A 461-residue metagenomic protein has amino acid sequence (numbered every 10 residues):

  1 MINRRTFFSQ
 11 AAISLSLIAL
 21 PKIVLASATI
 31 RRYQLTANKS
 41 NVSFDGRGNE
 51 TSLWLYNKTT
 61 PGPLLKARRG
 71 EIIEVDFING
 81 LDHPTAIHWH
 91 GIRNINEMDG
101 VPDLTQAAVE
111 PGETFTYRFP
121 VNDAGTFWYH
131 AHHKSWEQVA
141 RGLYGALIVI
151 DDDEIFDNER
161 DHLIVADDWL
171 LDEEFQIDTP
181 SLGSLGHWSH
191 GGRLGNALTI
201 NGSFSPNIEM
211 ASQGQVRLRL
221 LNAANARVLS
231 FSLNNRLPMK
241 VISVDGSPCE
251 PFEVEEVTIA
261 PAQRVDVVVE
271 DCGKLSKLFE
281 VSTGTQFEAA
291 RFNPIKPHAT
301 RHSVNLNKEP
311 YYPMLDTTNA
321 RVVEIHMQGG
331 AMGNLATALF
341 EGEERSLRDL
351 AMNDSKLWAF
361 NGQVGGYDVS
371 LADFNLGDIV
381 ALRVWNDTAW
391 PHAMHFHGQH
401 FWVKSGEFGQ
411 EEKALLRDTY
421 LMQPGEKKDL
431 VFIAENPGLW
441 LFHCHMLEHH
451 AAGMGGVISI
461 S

Functional and structural regions predicted by a protein language model:
M1, A19-S52, K308: C-terminal segment of N-terminal export signals and the immediately downstream linker at the start of the mature
T6-A26: N-terminal export signals
S27-Q34, V139-L171, C249-A381, W385-P391 (+2 more regions): Extended terminal and domain-junction accessory segments
T60, L65, G91-D123, F204-P206 (+4 more regions): Extracytoplasmic beta-sandwich strand-turn segments characteristic of Greek-key/jelly-roll folds
F77-L81, L221-A223, V384-T388: Asparagine-centered strand-capping/turn motif at beta-strand->loop junctions
V121-I150: Hydrophobic or amphipathic alpha-helical targeting/insertion segments
R160-S212, L221-A224: Acidic-aromatic/histidine active-site loop/patch
N235-V241, D387-R417, L447-A451, S459-S461: Active/binding-pocket-proximal capping segment
